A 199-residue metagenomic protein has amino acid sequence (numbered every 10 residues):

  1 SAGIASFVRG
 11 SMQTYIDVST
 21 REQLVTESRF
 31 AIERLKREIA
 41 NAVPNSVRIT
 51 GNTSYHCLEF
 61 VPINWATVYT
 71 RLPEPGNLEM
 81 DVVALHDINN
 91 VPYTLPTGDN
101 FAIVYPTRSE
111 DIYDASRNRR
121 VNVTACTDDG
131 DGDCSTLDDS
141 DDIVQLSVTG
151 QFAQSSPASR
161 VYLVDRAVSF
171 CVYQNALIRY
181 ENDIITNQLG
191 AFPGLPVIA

Functional and structural regions predicted by a protein language model:
S1-A40: Aliphatic-rich helix starts adjacent to a transmembrane/signal segment
A40-T50: Short, well-structured beta-strand/strand-turn elements
I49-A199: Cell-surface, membrane-associated systems
